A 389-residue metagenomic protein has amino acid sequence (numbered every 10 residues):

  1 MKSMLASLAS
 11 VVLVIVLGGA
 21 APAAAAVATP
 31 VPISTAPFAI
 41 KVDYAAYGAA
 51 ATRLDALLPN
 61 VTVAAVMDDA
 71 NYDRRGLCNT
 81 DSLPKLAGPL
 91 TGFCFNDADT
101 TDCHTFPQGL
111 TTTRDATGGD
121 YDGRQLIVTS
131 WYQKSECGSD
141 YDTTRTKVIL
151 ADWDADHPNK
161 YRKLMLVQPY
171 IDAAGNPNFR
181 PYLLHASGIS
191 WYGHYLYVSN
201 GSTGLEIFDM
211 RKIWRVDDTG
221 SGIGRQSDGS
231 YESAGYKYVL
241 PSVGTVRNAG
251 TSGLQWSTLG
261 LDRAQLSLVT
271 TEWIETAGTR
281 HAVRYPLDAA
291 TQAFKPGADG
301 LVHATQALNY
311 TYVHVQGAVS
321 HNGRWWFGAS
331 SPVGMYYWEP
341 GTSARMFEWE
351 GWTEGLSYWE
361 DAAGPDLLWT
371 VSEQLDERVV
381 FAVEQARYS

Functional and structural regions predicted by a protein language model:
K2-S3, S7, V12-G19, A25-A98 (+1 more regions): Sequence/structural signature of beta-propeller modules and their immediately flanking N-terminal secretory/stalk
R53-C103, H157-R180, G220-L254, K295-T311: Surface-exposed loop and turn segments in beta-propeller and other repeat-based domains that flank or scaffold
F95-G119, S130-S187: Blade-loop segments of beta-propeller domains
T100-G123, Y182-Y192, G250-S267, T311-H321 (+2 more regions): Structural signature of eukaryotic scaffold interfaces centered on beta-propeller domains
D115, L266-E354: Loop/turn-rich, solvent-exposed surfaces of beta-rich toroidal or solenoidal domains
Q125-E136, Y195-S199, L266-E272, V319-A329 (+2 more regions): Short beta-strand elements that form the blades of beta-propeller/WD-repeat-like and other beta-sheet-rich scaffold
E136-L150, G204-K212, T276-A290, S330-G341 (+1 more regions): Structural motif
L183-A186, S190-A289: Acidic, serine/threonine- and glycine-rich low-complexity intrinsically disordered segments that serve as flexible
